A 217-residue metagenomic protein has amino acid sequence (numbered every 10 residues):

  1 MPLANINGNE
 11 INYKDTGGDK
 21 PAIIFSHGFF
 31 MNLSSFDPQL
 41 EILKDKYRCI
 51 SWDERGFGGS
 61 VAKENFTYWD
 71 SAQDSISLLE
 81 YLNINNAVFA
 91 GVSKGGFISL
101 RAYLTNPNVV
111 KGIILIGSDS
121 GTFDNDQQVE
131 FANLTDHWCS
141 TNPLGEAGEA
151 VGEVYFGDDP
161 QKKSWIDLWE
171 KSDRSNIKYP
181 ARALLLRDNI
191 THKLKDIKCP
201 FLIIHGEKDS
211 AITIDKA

Functional and structural regions predicted by a protein language model:
M1-E10: N-terminal cap/lid segment of alpha/beta-hydrolase-fold proteins
N9-V61: Conserved HGGG/HGGXW glycine-rich cap/lid loop of the alpha/beta-hydrolase fold
H27-F29, A87, G91-G96: Conserved alpha/beta-hydrolase "nucleophile elbow" surrounding the catalytic nucleophile
D37-K44, I50-A90: Active-site loop/oxyanion-hole signature of alpha/beta-hydrolase fold enzymes
F97-T105, V110-T141: Flexible "cap/lid" loop of the alpha/beta hydrolase fold
D124-V129, T141-K195: Conserved alpha/beta-hydrolase catalytic His-Asp/Glu region
I197, I203-H205, D209: Short beta-strand/loop motif that positions the catalytic acidic residue of the alpha/beta-hydrolase fold
S210-K216: Conserved alpha/beta-hydrolase "acid-adjacent" motif
